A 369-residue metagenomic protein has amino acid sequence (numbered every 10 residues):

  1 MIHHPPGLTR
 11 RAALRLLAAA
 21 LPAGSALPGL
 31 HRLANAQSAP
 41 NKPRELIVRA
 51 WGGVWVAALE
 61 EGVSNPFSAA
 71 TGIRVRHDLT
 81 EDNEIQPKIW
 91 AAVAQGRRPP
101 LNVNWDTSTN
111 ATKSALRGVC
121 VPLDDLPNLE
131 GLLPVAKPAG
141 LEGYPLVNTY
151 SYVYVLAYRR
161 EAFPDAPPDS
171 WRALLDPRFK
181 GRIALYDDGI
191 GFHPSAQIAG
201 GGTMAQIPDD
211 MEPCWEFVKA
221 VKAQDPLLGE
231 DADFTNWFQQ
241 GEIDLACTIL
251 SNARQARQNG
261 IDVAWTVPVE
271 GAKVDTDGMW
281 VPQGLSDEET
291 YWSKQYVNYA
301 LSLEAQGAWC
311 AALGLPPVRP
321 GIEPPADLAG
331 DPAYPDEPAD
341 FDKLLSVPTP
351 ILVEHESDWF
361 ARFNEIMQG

Functional and structural regions predicted by a protein language model:
M1-A12, L16-A26, N35: N-terminal secretory signal peptides
A39-A111: Early extracytoplasmic/lumenal segment of secretory-pathway proteins
G53-E60, T80, E84, P100-Q239: Extracytoplasmic ligand-binding site segments that recognize negatively charged/polar headgroups
A111-K113, Q239, L245-D262: A ligand-binding cleft/hinge motif common to bilobed small-molecule-binding domains
V121-E130, P145-V147, I261-K273, G284-L285: Short beta-strand->loop
Y152, E212-V221, N259-Q283: Periplasmic-binding protein-like
V155-A162, I198-G202, T276-E289, A308-A312: A bilobed periplasmic-binding-protein/Venus flytrap-type ligand-binding module shared by bacterial periplasmic
P282-L344: Mature extracytoplasmic/periplasmic domains
